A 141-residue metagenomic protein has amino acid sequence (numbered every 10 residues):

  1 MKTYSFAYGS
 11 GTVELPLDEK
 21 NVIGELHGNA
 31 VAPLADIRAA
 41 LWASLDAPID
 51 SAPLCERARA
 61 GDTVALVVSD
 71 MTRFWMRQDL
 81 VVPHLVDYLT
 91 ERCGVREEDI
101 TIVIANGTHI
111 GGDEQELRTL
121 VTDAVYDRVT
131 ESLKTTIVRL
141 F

Functional and structural regions predicted by a protein language model:
M1-A43: N-terminal amphipathic/basic leader segments beginning at the initiator methionine
V22-L26, D62-R73: Glycine-/proline-rich flexible loop or hinge segments
L41, L45, I49, V86-C93 (+1 more regions): Structural signal for hydrophobic packing residues in well-ordered secondary-structure cores of soluble enzyme domains
I49-A65, G94-E97: Glycine-rich phosphate/diphosphate-binding loops that line cofactor/substrate pockets in enzymes
S69-L80, N106-G111: Gly/Ser/Thr-rich loops at beta-strand to alpha-helix junctions that form or flank small-molecule/cofactor-binding
W75-V95: Histidine-anchored nucleotide/phosphate-binding helix
R96-G107: Short internal beta-strands
G111-F141: An acidic, phosphate/nucleotide-engaging active-site surface
